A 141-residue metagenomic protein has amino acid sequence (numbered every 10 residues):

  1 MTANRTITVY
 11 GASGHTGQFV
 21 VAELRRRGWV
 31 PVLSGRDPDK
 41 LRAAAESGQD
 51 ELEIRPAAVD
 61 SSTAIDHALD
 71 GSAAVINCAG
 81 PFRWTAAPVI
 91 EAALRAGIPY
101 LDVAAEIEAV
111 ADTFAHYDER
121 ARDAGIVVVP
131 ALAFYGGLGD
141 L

Functional and structural regions predicted by a protein language model:
R5-W29: N-terminal Rossmann NAD(P)H-binding glycine-rich loop of SDR-like oxidoreductase domains
T6, A73-A74, P99: Structural motif
S13-H15, P38-D39, A133-D140: Gly/Ser/Thr-rich loops at beta-strand to alpha-helix junctions that form or flank small-molecule/cofactor-binding
V32-L33, L101: Conserved beta-strand positions in the Rossmann-like core of class I SAM-dependent methyltransferases
S34-P38, A58-V59: N-terminal Rossmann-fold cofactor-binding loop
A44-L52: Short, conserved SAM-binding/catalytic segment of Class I S-adenosyl-L-methionine-dependent methyltransferases
R55-T85: Conserved Rossmann-fold cofactor-binding substructure of NAD(P)-dependent oxidoreductases
F82-L141: Glycine-/Pro-rich loop/turn segments that contact NAD(P) or position catalytic residues in Rossmann-like domains
